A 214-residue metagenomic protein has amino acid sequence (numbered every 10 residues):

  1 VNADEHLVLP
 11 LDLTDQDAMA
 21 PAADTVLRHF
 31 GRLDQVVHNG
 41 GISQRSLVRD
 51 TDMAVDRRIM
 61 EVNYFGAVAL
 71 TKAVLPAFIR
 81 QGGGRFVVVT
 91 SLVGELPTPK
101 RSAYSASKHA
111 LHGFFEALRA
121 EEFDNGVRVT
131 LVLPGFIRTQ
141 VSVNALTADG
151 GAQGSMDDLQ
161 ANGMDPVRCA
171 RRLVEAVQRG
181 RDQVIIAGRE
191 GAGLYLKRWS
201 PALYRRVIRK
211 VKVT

Functional and structural regions predicted by a protein language model:
L11-P21, M53: The beta1-alpha1 cofactor-binding region of Rossmann-like NAD(H)/NADP(H)-dependent oxidoreductases
L47-V48, V55-R57: Substrate-binding pocket helix/loop in short-chain dehydrogenase/reductase
R49, L96-A103: Active-site loop immediately N-terminal to the catalytic Tyr-X3-Lys motif of short-chain dehydrogenase/reductase
T71, S107: Active-site helix of classical SDR
S91: Residue(s) in the substrate-gating loop at a strand-loop-helix junction that position the organic substrate next
L96, A117-R128: Active-site-adjacent segment of SDR/Rossmann-fold oxidoreductases
D124-G188: SDR active-site lid
